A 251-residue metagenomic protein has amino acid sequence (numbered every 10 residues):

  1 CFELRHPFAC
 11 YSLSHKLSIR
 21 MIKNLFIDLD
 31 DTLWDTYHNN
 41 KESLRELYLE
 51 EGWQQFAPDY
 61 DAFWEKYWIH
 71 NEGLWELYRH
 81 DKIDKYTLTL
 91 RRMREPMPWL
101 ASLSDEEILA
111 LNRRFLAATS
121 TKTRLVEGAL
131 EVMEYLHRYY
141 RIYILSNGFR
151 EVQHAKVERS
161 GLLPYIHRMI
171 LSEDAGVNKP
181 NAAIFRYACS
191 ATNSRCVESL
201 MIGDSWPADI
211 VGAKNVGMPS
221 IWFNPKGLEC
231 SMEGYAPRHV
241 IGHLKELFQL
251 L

Functional and structural regions predicted by a protein language model:
L4-H6: Cationic, low-complexity basic patches in intrinsically disordered or flexible, solvent-exposed regions
Y11-L13, L17-L25, H38, L130 (+3 more regions): Asp-based, Mg2+/Mn2+-dependent phosphohydrolase catalytic module
S18-I69: Active-site neighborhood of HAD-like aspartate-dependent phosphohydrolases
K41-L49, Y86-R94, R150: An amphipathic alpha-helix signature
G52-F56, W99-S104, G161-Y165, N193-S194: Short helix-capping segments at alpha-helix termini
K66-R113: A metal-dependent, Asp-based hydrolase signature
Y86-L90, D105-L109, R113-I144: Short, acidic loop-to-helix structural element flanking the phosphoryl-transfer center in phosphate-processing enzymes
